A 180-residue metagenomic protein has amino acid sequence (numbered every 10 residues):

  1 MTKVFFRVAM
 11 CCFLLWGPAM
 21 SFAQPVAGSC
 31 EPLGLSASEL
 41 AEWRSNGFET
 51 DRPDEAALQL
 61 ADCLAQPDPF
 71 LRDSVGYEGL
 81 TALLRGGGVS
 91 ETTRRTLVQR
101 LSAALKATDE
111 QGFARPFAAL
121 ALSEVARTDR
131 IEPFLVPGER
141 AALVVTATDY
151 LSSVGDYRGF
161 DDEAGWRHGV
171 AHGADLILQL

Functional and structural regions predicted by a protein language model:
M1-V4: N-terminal secretory signal peptides that target proteins for export/translocation
V8-P18: Bacterial N-terminal signal peptides
S21-P25: Boundary at the C-terminal end of the N-terminal hydrophobic targeting segment
S45-T50, L83-R94, A126-R140: Flexible loop/turn segments at the boundaries of HEAT repeats in alpha-solenoid HEAT proteins
R52-Q59, L71, G79, V89 (+3 more regions): Structural recognition of alpha-solenoid helical scaffolds
A65-P69: Short coil/turn segments at helix-helix junctions and helix-capping linkers within large alpha-helical proteins
F70-G86, P116-R127: Non-membrane alpha-helical segments in proteins
V98-S102, K106-L180: Eukaryote-skewed repeat-based solenoidal scaffolds used as protein-protein interaction platforms, primarily
